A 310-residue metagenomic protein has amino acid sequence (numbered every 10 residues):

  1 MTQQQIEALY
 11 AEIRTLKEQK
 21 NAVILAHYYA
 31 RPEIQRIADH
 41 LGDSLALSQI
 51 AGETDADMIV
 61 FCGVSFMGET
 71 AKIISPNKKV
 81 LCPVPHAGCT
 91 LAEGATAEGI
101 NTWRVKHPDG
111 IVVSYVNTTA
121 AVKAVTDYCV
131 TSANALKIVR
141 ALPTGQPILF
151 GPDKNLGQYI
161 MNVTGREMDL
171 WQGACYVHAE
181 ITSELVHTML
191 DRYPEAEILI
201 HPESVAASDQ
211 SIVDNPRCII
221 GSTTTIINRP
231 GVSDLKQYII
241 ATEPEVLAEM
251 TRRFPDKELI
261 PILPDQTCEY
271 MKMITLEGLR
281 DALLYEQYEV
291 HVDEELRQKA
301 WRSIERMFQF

Functional and structural regions predicted by a protein language model:
M1-I240, V246-F310: Active-site loop-to-helix "anion-binding N-cap" substructures in soluble metabolic enzymes
